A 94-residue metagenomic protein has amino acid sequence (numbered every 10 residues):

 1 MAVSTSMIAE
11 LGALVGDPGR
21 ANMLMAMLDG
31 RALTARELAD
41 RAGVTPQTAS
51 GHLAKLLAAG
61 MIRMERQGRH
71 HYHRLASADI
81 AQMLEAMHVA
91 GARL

Functional and structural regions predicted by a protein language model:
M1-V3, D29, A81-L94: Amphipathic alpha-helical dimerization/coiled-coil segments that flank or bridge DNA-binding/regulatory modules
V3-S6, R63: Short hydrophobic/aromatic segments of transmembrane alpha-helices and their interfaces
S4, R20, L57-A58: Short leucine-rich amphipathic alpha-helices used at interfaces
M7-T45, H71-A78: N-terminal helix-turn-helix DNA-binding core of bacterial DNA-binding proteins
L53-A54: Short, hydrophobic-biased segments on the C-terminal half of alpha helices that form "recognition helices"
L57-Q67, R74: Beta-hairpin "wing" of winged helix-turn-helix
